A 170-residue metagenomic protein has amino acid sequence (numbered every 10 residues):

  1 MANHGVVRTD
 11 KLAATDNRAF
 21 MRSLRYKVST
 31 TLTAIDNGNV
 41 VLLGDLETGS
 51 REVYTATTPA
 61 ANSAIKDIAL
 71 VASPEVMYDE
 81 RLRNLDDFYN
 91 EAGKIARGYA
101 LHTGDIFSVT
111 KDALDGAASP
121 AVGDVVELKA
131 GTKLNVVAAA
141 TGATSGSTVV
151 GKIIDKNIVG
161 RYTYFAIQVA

Functional and structural regions predicted by a protein language model:
M1-A170: Surface-exposed, low-hydrophobicity beta-strand/loop segments enriched in small/polar/acidic residues
